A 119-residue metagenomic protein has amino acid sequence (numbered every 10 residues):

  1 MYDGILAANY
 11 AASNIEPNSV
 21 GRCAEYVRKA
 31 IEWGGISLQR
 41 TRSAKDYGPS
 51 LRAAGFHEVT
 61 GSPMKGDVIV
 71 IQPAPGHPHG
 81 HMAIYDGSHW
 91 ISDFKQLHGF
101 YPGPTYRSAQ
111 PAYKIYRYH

Functional and structural regions predicted by a protein language model:
M1-N14, K65, P104-H119: Non-catalytic ligand/cofactor/substrate-binding and regulatory segments of enzyme domains
M1-R42, P78-H79: N-terminal capping segments
L6, R22, S43, L97 (+2 more regions): A general marker of short, structured functional hotspots
I31, R52, G61, G99 (+3 more regions): Short linear sequence elements within intrinsically disordered, low-complexity coil regions
Q39-P102: ...with weaker cross-activation on analogous glycine-rich loops/strands in unrelated enzymes
